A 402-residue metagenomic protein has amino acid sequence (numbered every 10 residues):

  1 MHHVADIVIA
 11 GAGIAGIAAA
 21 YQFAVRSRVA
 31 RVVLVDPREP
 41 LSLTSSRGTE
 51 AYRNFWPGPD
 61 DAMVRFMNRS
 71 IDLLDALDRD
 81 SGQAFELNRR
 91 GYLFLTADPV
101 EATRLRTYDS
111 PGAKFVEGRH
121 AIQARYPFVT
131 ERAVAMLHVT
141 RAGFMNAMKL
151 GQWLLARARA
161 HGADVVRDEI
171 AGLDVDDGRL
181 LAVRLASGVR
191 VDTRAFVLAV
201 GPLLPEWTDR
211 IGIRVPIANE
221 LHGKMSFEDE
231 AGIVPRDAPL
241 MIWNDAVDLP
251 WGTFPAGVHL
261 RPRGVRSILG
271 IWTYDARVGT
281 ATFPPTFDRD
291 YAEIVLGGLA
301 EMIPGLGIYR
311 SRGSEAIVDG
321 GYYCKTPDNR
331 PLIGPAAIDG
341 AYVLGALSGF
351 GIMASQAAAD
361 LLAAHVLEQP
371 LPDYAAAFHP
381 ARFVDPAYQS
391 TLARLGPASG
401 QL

Functional and structural regions predicted by a protein language model:
H2-A15, V33: Beta1/beta-strand and adjacent pyrophosphate-binding region of the FAD-binding site in flavoprotein oxidoreductases
V8-A10, V191-L203, A359: Short hydrophobic core segments
Y21-V25, E50-R53, Q83-N88, V191 (+2 more regions): Active-site substrate-recognition segment that forms the wall of the catalytic cavity or substrate channel
A24-S46: Glycine-rich FAD pyrophosphate-binding loop
E50-R125, P255-V258: Dinucleotide-binding Rossmann-like beta1-alpha1 core, especially the glycine-rich loop that anchors the ADP
T96-H161, V166-R167, G172-R179, P370: Flavin (FAD/FMN) cofactor-binding and adjacent substrate-gating region of FAD-dependent oxidoreductase domains
A147, A300-L402: C-terminal catalytic lobe of FAD-dependent flavoproteins
G172-V191, F196: Conserved beta-strand-loop-beta-strand element in the redox core of flavoprotein oxidoreductases
